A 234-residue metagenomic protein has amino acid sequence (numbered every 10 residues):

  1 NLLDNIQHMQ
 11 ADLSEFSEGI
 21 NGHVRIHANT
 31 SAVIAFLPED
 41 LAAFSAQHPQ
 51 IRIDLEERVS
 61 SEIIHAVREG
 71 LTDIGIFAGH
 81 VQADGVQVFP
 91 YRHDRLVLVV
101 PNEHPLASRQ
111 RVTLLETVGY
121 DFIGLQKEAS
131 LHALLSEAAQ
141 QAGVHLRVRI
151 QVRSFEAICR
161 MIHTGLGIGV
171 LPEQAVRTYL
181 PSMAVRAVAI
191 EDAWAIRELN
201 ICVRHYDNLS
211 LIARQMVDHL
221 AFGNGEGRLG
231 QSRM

Functional and structural regions predicted by a protein language model:
N1-E18, F222-G225: Alpha-helical "hinge/linker" immediately C-terminal to small N-terminal DNA-binding modules
N21-D84, V152-S154: Central regulatory/effector-binding core of bacterial HTH transcription factors
H23-H27, G75, V99, I123 (+2 more regions): Short, well-ordered beta-strand segments
F36, R186-L229: A late-sequence structural motif
V59-T72, F77-A78, Q126-R186: Hydrophobic hinge/microswitch elements
A83-F122: Flexible hinge/capping segments at coil-to-helix
D84-R95, R109, E156-H205: Beta-alpha-beta core module
L106-A107, D121-A142, L209-D218, G223-R233: Secondary-structure junction motif
